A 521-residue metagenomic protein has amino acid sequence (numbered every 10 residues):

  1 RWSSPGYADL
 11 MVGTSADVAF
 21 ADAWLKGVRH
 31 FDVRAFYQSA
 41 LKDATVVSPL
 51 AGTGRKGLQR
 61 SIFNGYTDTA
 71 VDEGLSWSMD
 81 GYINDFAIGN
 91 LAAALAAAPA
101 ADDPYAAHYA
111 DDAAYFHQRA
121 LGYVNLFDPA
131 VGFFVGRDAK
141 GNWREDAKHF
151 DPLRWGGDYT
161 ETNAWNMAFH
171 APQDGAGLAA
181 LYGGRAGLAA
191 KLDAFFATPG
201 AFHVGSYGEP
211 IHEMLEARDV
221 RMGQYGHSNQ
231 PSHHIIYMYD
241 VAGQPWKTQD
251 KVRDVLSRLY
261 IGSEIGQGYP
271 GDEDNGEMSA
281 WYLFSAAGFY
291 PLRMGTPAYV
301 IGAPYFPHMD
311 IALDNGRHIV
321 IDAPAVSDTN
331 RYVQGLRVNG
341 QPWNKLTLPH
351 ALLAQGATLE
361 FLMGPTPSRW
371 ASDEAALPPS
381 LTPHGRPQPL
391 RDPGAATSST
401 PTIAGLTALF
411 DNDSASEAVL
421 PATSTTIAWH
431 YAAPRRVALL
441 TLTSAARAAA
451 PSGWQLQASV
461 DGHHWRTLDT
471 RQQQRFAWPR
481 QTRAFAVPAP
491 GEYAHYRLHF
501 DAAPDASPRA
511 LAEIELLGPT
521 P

Functional and structural regions predicted by a protein language model:
W2-T14: Aromatic/His-enriched, Gly/Pro-containing loop or helix-boundary segments that lie immediately adjacent to catalytic
G13, D17, G27-V320, P324-A325 (+2 more regions): Active-site core of glycosidic bond-cleaving carbohydrate-active enzymes
G175, I235, L283, L336 (+3 more regions): Hydrophobic, well-ordered secondary-structure elements that form the walls of internal hydrophobic environments
P304-F306, D328-V333, R447-Q455: Short coil-to-beta strand junction motifs in C2/discoidin
D314, V338-Q341, D461: Short strand-turn-strand beta-turns centered on an Asx-Gly dipeptide
H350-P383: C-terminal beta-strand-rich structural cap/linker in extracellular carbohydrate-active enzymes
R386-N412: Predominantly extracellular/luminal regions of secreted and cell-surface proteins, especially disulfide-bonded
A404, A408-Q472, P479-P521: Aromatic, loop-rich ligand-recognition surfaces of beta-strand-rich domains
